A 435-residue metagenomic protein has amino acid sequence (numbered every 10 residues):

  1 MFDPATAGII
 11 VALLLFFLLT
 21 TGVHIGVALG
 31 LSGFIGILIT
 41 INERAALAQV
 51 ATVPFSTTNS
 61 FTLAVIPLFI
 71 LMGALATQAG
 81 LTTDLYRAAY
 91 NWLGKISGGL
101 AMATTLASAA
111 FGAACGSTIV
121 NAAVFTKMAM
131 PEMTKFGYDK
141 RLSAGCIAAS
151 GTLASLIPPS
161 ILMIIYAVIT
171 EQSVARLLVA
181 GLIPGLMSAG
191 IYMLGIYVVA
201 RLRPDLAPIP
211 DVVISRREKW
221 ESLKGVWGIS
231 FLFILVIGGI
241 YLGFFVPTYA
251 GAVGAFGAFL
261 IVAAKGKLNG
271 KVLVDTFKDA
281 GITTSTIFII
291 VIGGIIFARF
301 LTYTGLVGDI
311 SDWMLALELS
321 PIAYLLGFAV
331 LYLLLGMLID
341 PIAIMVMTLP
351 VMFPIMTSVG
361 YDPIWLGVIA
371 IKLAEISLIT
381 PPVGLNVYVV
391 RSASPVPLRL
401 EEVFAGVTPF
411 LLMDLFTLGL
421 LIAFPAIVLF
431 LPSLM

Functional and structural regions predicted by a protein language model:
M1-M435: Alpha-helical transmembrane segments of multi-pass membrane transport proteins
